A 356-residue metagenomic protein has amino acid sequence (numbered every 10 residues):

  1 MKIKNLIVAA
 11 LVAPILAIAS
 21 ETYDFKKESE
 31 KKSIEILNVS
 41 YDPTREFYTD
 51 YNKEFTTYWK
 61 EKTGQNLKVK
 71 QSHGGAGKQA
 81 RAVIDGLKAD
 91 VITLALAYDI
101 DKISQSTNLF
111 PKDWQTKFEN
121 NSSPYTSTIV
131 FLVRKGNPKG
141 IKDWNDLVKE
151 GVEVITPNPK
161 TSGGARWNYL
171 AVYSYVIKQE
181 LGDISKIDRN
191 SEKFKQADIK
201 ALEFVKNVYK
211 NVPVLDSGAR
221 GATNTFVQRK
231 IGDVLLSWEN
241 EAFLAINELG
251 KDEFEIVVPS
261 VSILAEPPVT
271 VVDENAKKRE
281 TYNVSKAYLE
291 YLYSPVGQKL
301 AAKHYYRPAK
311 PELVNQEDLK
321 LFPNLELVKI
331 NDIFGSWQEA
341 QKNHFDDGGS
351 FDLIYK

Functional and structural regions predicted by a protein language model:
M1-I7: Bacterial N-terminal signal peptides that target proteins for export
V8-V12, L16: Hydrophobic helical h-region of N-terminal Sec-dependent signal peptides in bacterial secretory/periplasmic proteins
S20-S106, T116-F118, N224, W238: Early extracytoplasmic/lumenal segment of secretory-pathway proteins
Y23, S104-Q179: A conserved helix-loop-strand patch within extracytoplasmic ligand-binding domains of the periplasmic binding
G86-T93, V152-E153, R229-V234: Alpha-to-beta junction loops
W114-P124, I246-I263: Short beta-strand->loop
E180-P259: Ligand-binding pocket segment of bilobal, Venus flytrap-like solute-binding proteins
N275-K356: Extracellular/periplasmic juxtamembrane helices and adjacent flexible linkers that interface with membrane partners
